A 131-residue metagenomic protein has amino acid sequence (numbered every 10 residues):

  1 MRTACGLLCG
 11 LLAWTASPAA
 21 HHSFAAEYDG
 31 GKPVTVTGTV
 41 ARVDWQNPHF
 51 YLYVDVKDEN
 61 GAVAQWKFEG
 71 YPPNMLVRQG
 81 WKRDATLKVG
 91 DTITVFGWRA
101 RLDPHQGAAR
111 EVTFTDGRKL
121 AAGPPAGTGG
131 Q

Functional and structural regions predicted by a protein language model:
A4-A16: Bacterial N-terminal signal peptides
A19-V34: Short boundary/loop segments of OB/S1/cold-shock single-stranded nucleic-acid-binding domains
V36-V40: Conserved hydrophobic positions within beta-strands
Q46-K57: Short aromatic-glycine-enriched beta-strand elements
A62-N74: Short, basic/aromatic beta-hairpin or loop at an interaction surface
R78-V95: Short nucleic-acid-contacting surface segments enriched for D/E, G, S/T with interspersed K/R
L87-V89, R99-R101, G107, Q131: Ligand-binding pocket scaffold of soluble enzyme catalytic domains
A100-P124: OB-fold/S1-family single-stranded nucleic acid-binding modules
